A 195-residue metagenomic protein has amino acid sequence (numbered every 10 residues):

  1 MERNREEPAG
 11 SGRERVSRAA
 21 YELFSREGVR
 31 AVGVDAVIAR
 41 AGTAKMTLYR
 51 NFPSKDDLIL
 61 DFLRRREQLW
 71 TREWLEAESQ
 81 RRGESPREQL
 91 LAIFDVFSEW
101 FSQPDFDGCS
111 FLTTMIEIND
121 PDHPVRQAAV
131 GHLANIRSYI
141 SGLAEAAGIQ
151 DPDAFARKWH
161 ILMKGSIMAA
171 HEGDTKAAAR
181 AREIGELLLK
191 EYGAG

Functional and structural regions predicted by a protein language model:
M1-S11, G193-G195: N-terminal intrinsically disordered/low-complexity leader segments
E2, R15, L23-D57, D61: Helix-turn-helix
S11-Y21, V37, F62-R66, W70 (+1 more regions): Generic hydrophobic, amphipathic alpha-helix propensity
V16-F24, F97, M163: Short hydrophobic clusters on alpha-helical segments that form packing/core surfaces in small helical domains
D61, L75-Q103, A146, A156-W159: Hydrophobic alpha-helical connector segments
T71-R72, E88-L91, P121-A146, E183: Amphipathic alpha-helical packing segments from all-alpha helical-bundle domains
Q103-H123: Amphipathic alpha-helical segments used for helix-helix packing
V125-G131, E145-G195: Hydrophobic/aromatic-rich alpha-helical bundle segments in the mid-to-C-terminal region
